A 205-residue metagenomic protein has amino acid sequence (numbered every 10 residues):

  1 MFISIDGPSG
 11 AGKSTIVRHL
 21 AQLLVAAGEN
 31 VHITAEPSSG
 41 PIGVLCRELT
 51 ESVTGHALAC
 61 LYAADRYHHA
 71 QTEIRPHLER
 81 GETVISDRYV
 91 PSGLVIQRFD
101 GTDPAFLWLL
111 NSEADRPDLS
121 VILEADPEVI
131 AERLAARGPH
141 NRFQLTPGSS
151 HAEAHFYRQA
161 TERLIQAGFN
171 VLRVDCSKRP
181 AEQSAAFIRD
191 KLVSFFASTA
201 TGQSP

Functional and structural regions predicted by a protein language model:
F2: Walker A (P-loop) ATP-phosphate-binding motif of ABC ATPase nucleotide-binding domains
I5: Hydrophobic anchor at the beta1->P-loop junction of P-loop NTPases
P8: P-loop (Walker A) phosphate-binding loop of NTP-binding proteins
A11: ATP-binding Walker
S14: Walker A/P-loop
H19-A21, E128-P205: NTP-dependent small-molecule kinase module
E29-W108: ATP-dependent small-molecule kinase phosphotransfer cores that center on conserved nucleotide phosphate-binding segments
P91-Q159: A glycine- and Lys/Arg-enriched "phosphate-lid" helix/loop adjacent to the NTP-binding pocket of small-molecule kinases
